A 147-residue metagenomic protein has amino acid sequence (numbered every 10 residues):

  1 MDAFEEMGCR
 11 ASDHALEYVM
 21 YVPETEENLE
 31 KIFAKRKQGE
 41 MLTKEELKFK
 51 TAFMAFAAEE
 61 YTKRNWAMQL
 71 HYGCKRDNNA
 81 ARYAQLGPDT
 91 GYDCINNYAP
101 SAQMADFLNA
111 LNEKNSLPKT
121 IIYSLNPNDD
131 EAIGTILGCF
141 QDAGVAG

Functional and structural regions predicted by a protein language model:
M1-K119, N128-V145: Histidine/acidic residue-rich metal-binding segments in metalloenzymes
I122-S124: Short beta-strand segments
